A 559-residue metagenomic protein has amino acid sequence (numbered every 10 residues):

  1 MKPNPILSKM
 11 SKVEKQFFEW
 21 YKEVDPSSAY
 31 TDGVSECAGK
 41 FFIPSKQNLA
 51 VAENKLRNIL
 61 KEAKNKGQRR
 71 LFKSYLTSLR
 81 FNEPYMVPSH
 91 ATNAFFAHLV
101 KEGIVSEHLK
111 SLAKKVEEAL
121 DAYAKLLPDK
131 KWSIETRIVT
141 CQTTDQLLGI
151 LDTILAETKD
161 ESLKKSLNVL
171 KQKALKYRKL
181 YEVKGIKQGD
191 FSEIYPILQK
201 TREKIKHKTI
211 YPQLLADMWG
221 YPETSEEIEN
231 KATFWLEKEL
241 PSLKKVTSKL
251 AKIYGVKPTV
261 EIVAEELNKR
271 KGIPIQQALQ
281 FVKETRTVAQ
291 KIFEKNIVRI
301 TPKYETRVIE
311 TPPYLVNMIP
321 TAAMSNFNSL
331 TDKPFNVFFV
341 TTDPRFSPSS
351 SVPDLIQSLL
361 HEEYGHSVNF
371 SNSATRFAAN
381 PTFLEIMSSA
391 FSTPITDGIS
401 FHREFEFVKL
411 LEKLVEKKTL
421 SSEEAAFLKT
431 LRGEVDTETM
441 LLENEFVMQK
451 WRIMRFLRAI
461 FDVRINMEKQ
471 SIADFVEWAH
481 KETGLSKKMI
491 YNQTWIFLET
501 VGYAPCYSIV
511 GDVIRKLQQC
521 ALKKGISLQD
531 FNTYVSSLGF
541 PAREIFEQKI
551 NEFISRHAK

Functional and structural regions predicted by a protein language model:
M1-K559: N-terminal maturation segment of proteins
